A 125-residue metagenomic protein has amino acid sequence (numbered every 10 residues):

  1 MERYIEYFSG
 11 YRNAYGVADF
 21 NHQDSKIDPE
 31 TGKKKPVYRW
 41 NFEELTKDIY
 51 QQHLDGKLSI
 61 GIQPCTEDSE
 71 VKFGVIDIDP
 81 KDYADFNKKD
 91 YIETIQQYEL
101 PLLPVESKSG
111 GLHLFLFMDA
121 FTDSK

Functional and structural regions predicted by a protein language model:
M1-F73, K81-E93: DNA replication initiation on ssDNA origins
G56-K57, S69-V71, Q97-L100, K108-G111: Short, well-ordered loop/turn elements at secondary-structure boundaries
I76, P101-K125: Histidine-centered divalent-metal-coordination microenvironment in nucleic-acid enzymes
A84-Q97, F117-K125: Helical (often loop-to-helix) elements that flank the catalytic cores of nucleotide-handling enzymes
